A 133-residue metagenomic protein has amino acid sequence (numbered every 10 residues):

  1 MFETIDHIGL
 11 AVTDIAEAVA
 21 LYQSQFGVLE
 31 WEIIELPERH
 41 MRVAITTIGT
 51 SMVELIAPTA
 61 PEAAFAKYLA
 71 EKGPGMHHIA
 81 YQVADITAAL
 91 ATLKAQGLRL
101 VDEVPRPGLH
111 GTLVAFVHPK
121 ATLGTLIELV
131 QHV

Functional and structural regions predicted by a protein language model:
M1-V19, P74-V83, H132-V133: N-terminal beta-strand motif that seeds the catalytic metal site of vicinal oxygen chelate
T13, T47-G49, K120: Short strand-coil-strand connectors
E17-A18, V28-E30, V53, A63-A64 (+1 more regions): Short loop/beta submotifs within extracellular cysteine-rich repeat domains
A18-Q23, L93: Conserved active-site tyrosine of GNAT-family acetyltransferases
I34, A44-I45, Y81, L90-V133: Vicinal oxygen chelate
L36-M52: C-terminal "cap" of GNAT-fold acetyltransferases
L55-F65, G73: Conserved secondary-structure micro-motifs at functional edges
Y68, K72-Q96: Mid-chain, well-packed structural core segment of small domains
